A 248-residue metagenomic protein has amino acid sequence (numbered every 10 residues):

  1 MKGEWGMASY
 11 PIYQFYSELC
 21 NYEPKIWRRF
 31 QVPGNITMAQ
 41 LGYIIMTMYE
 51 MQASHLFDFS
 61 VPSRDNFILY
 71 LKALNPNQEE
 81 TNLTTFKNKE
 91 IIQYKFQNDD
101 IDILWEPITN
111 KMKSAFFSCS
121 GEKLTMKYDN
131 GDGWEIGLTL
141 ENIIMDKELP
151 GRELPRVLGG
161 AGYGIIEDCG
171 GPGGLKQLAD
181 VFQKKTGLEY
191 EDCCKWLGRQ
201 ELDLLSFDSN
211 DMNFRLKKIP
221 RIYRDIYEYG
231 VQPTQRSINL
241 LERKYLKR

Functional and structural regions predicted by a protein language model:
M1-R248: Short linear regulatory motifs enriched in tryptophan with gly/pro/ser
